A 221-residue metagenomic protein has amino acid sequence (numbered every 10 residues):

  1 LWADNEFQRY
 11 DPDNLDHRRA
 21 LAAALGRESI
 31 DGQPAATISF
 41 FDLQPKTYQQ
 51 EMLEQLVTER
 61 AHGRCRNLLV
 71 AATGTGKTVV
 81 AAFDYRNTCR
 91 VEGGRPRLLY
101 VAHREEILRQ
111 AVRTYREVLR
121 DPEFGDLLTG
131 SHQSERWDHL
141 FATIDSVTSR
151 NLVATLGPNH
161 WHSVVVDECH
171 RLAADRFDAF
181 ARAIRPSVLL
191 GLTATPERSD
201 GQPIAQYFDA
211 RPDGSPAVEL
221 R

Functional and structural regions predicted by a protein language model:
L1-T75, V79-P96, R113, E117: ATP-dependent helicase/translocase motor core
V70-A72, V101, T193: Residues at the beta-strand->loop junction immediately N-terminal to the Walker
R95-R104: Conserved RecA-like ASCE P-loop NTPase motor core of nucleic-acid helicases/translocases
R104, A142-S146, E168, L192-P196: A short beta-strand-to-loop transition that corresponds to the Sensor-1 phosphate-sensing loop of AAA+ P-loop ATPases
E105-S131: Conserved helix-turn-beta segment of the N-terminal RecA-like "Helicase ATP-binding" lobe in SF1/SF2 helicases
L108-A111, E135-R136, S149-R150, R198-P203: Switch/connector loops and helix/strand junctions flanking conserved nucleotide-binding motifs in nucleotide-processing
G130-S163, A174-A179: Conserved helix/coil segment N-terminal to the catalytic DExD/H
S163, H170-R221: Post-DEXD/H (motif II) to motif III coupling segment of the RecA-like Helicase ATP-binding lobe
